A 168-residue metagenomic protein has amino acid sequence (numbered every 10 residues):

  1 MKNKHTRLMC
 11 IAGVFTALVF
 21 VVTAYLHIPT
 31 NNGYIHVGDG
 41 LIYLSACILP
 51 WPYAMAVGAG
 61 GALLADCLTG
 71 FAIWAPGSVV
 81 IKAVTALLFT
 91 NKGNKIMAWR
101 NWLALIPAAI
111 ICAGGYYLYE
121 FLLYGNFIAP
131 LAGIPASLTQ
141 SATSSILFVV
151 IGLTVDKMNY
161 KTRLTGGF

Functional and structural regions predicted by a protein language model:
M1-F168: Loop-helix junctions at membrane interfaces
